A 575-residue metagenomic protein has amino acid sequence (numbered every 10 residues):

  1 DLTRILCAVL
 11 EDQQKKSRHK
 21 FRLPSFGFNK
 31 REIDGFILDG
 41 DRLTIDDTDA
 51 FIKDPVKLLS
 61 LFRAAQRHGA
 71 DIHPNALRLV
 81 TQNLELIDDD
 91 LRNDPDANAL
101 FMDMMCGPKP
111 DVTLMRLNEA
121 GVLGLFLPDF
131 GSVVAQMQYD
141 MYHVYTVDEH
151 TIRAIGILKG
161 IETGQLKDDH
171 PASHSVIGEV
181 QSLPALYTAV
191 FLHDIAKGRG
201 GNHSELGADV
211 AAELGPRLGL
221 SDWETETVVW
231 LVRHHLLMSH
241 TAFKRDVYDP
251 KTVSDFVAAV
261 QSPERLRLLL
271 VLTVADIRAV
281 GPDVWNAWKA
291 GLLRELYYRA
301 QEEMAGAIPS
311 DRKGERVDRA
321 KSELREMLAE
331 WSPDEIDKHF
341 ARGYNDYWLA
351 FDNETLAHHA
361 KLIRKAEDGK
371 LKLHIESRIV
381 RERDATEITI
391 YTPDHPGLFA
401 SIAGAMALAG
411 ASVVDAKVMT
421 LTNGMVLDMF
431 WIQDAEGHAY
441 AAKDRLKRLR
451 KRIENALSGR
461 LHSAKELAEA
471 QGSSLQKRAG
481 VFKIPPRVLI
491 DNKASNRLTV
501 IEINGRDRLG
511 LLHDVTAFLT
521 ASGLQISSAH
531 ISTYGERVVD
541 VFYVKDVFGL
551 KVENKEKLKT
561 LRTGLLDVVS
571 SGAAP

Functional and structural regions predicted by a protein language model:
D1, T146-V147, H174-G306: Divalent metal-dependent catalytic cores for phosphoryl transfer on phosphate-bearing substrates
D1-D47, V112, K251, D255-P575: Regulatory modules associated with amino-acid/nitrogen control
D1-H143: Non-catalytic interface/linker regions that flank or bridge core catalytic/transmembrane domains
T3, I52-F62, P95-A99, D111-M115 (+14 more regions): Non-catalytic, well-ordered alpha-helical scaffold segments
S25-D46, E119-Y139, Y145-V190, I195 (+5 more regions): Active-site-adjacent "gating/activation" loops or surface patches in catalytic cores
G40-T48, L58-R63, Q82-N83, P95-L100 (+7 more regions): Glycine- and acidic
K53, G69-A70, L125-L127, T163 (+7 more regions): Short helix/loop capping segments that flank catalytic or ligand/cofactor-binding pockets
I87-G107, K159, Q165, V176-I177 (+4 more regions): Conserved catalytic alpha/beta cores of large enzymes that bind or transform nucleotide phosphates and polynucleotides
